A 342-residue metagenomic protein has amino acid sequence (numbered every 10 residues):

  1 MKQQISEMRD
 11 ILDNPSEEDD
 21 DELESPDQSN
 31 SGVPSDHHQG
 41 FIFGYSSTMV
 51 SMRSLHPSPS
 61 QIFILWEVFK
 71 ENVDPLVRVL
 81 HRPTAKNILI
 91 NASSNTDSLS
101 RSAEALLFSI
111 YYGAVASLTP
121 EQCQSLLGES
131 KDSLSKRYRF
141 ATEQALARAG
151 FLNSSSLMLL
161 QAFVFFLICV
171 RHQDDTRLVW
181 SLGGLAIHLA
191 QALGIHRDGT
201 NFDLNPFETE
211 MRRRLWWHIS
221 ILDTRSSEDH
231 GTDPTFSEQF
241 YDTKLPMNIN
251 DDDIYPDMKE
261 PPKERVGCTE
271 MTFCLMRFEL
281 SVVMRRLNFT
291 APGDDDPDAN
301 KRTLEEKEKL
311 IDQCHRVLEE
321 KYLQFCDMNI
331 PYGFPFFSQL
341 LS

Functional and structural regions predicted by a protein language model:
M1-D74, T96-D97, R101-L106, Y111 (+1 more regions): Intrinsic, low-complexity transcriptional activation domains
E7, I11-E18, T290, K321-Q324 (+1 more regions): Surface-exposed polar/charged interaction patches
T48-I64, P75, I88-Y112, A116 (+3 more regions): Extended, leucine-rich alpha-helical cores of fungal transcription factors
L76-H81: Alpha-helical solenoid scaffolds in large eukaryotic transport, assembly, and signaling factors
P120-E121: Cytochrome P450 core scaffold surrounding the K-helix E-X-X-R motif and the conserved "meander" helix-loop region
Y241-I254: Flexible glycine/proline-rich, aromatic-decorated loop/lid segments
Y255-K263: The feature captures the short pre-catalytic strand/loop hairpin that immediately precedes and shapes the active-site
